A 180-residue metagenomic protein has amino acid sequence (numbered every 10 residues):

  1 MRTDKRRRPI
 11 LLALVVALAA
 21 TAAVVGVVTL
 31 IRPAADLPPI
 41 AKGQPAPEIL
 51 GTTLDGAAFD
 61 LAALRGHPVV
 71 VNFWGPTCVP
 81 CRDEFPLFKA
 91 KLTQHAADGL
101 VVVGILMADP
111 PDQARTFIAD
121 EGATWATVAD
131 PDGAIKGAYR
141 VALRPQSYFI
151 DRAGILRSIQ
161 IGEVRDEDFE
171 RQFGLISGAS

Functional and structural regions predicted by a protein language model:
M1-E48, S180: N-terminal targeting signals for export/organelle localization
A46-P47, V69, R144-P145: Short loop/turn microsegments at loop-to-beta-strand junctions
F59-R82, F88: Short active-site neighborhood of thiol/selenol oxidoreductases, capturing the structured segment around
V70-N72, G104, F149: Hydrophobic beta-strand core positions in alpha/beta domains
R82-E121, P131-A138: Structural microenvironment flanking redox-active thiols in thiol-disulfide oxidoreductases
T116-T124, D130-S180: Thiol/disulfide oxidoreductase modules built on the thioredoxin-like
